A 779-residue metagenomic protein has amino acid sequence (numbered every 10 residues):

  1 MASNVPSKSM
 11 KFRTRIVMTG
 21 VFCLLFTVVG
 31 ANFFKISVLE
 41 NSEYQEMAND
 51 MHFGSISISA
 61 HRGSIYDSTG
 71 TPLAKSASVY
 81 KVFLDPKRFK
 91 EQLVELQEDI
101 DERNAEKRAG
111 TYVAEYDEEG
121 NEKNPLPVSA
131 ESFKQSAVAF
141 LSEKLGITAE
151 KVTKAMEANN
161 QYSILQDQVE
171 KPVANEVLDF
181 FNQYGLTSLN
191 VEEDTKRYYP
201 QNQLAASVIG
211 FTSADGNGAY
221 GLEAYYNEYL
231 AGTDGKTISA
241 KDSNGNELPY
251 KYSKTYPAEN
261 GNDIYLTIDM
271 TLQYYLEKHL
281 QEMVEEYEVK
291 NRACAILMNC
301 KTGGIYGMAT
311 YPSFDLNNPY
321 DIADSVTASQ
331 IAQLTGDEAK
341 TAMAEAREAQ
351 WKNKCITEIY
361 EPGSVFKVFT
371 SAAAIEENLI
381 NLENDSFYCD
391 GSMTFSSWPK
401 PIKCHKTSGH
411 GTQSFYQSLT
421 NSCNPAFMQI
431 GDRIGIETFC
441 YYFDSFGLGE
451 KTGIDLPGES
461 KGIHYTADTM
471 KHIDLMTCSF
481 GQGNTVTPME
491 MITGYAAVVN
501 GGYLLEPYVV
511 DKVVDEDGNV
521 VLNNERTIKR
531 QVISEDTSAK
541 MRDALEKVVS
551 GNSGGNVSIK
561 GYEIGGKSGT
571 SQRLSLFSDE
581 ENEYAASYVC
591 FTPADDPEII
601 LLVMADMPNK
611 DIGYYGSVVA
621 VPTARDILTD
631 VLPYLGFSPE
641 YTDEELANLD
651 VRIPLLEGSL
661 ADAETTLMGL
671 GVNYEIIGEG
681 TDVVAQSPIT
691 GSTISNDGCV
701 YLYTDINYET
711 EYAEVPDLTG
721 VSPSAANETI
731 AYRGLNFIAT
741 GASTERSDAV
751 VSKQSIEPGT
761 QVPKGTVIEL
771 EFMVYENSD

Functional and structural regions predicted by a protein language model:
M1-I331, I359, E437-D444, V557-K560 (+4 more regions): Periplasmic/cell-envelope proteins involved in peptidoglycan metabolism and beta-lactam response
F53, I58-H61, S68, K75-K81 (+29 more regions): Extracytoplasmic
A60, V128-Q135, D167-P172, G216-Y220 (+14 more regions): Soluble non-cytosolic domains of exported or imported proteins
A74, Y80, D242-Y256, I268 (+2 more regions): Beta-lactam-recognizing serine transpeptidase/beta-lactamase-like catalytic domain environment
L84-P86, E193, G210-S213, N299 (+5 more regions): Flexible glycine-/small-residue-rich
V152-N160, K196, V289-T302, Y388-D390 (+5 more regions): Acidic/histidine-enriched alpha-helical segments
N524, G561, S575, V603-D779: Ligand-recognition elements built from short beta-strands and adjacent flexible loops
